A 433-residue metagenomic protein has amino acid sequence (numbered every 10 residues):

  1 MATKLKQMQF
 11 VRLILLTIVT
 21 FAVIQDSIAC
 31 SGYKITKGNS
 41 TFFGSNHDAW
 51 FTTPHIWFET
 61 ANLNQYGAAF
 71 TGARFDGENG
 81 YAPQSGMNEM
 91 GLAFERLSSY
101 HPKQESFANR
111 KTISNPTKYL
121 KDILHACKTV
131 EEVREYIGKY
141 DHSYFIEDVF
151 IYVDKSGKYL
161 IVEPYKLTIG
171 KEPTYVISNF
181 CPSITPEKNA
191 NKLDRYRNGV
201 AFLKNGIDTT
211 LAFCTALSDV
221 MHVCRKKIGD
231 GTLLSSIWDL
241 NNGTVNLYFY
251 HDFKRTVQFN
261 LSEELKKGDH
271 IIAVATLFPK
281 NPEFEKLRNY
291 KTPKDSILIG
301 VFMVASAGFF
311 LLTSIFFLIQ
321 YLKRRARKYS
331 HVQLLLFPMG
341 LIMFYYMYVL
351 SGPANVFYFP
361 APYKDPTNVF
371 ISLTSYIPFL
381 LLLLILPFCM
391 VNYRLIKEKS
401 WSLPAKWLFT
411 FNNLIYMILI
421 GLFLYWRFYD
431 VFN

Functional and structural regions predicted by a protein language model:
M1-F10: N-terminal secretory signal peptides that target proteins for export/translocation
L13-V23: Bacterial N-terminal signal peptides
I24-A29: Sec/Tat signal peptide C-region and signal peptidase I cleavage site
T36-Y81, S85-M87, L92-H125, D148 (+2 more regions): C-terminal, well-structured catalytic/ligand-binding subdomain of enzymes
K121-E135: Short N-terminal edge-element motif at the start of the domain
E132-Y152: Secretory/export targeting leaders with adjacent low-complexity proregions
K291-K323, L383: Selective detector of the "anchor" transmembrane alpha-helix that sits immediately C-terminal
A305, I319-N433: Alpha-helical transmembrane segments forming the membrane-embedded cores of inner-membrane proteins across
